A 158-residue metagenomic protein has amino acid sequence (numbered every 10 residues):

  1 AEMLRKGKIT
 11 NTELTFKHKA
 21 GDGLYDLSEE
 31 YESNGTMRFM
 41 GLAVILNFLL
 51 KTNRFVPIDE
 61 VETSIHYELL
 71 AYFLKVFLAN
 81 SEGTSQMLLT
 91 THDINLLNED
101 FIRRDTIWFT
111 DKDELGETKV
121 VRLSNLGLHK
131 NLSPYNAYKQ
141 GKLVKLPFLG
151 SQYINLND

Functional and structural regions predicted by a protein language model:
E2-N47, F55, V61-I65: Conserved ABC ATPase signature
N53-F55, Q86: Residue-level preference for the first positions of well-ordered beta-strands
I58-D59, T91: Active-site flanking residues adjacent to catalytic metal/cofactor-binding acidic residues
H66-A71: Short alpha-helix of the ABC ATPase nucleotide-binding domain corresponding to the H-loop/switch region
Y72-D158: C-terminal lobe/lid and adjacent interdomain/linker elements of RecA-like ASCE P-loop ATPase modules
